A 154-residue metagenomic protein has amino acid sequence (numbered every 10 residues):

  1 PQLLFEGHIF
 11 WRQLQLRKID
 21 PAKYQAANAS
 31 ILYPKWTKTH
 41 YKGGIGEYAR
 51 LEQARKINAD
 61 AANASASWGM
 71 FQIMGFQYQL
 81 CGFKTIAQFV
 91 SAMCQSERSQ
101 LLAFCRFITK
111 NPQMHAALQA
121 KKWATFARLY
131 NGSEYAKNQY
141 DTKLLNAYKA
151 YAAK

Functional and structural regions predicted by a protein language model:
P1-K154: Catalytic glycan-binding domains that act on GlcNAc-containing polysaccharides
